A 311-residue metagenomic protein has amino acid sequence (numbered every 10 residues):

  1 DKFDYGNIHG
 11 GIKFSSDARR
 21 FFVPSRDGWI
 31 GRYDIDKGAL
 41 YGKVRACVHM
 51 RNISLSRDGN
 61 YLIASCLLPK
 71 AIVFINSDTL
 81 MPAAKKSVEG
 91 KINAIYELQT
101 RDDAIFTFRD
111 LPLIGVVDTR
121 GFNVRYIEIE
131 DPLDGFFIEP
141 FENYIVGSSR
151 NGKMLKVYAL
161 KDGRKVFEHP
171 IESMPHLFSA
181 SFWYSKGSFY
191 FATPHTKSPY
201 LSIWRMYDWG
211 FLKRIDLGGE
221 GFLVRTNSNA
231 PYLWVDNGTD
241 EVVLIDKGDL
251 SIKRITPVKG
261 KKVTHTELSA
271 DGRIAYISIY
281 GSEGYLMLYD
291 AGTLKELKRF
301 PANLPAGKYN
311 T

Functional and structural regions predicted by a protein language model:
D1-T311: Predominantly soluble domains enriched in secretory-pathway, periplasmic, or organellar proteins
